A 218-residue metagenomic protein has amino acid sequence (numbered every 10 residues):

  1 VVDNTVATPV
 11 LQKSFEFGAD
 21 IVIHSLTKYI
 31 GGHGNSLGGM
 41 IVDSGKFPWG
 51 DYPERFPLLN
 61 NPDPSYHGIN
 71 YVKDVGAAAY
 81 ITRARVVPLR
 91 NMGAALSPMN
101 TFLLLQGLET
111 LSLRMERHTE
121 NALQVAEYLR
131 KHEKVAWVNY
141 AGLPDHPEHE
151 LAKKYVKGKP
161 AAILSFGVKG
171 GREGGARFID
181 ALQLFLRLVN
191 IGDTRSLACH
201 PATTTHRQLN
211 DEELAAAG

Functional and structural regions predicted by a protein language model:
V1-H132: Conserved PLP-enzyme active-site core in the AAT-like
K134-G218: Conserved C-terminal alpha-helix-loop-beta "cap" of PLP-dependent enzymes that closes/shapes the active-site mouth
